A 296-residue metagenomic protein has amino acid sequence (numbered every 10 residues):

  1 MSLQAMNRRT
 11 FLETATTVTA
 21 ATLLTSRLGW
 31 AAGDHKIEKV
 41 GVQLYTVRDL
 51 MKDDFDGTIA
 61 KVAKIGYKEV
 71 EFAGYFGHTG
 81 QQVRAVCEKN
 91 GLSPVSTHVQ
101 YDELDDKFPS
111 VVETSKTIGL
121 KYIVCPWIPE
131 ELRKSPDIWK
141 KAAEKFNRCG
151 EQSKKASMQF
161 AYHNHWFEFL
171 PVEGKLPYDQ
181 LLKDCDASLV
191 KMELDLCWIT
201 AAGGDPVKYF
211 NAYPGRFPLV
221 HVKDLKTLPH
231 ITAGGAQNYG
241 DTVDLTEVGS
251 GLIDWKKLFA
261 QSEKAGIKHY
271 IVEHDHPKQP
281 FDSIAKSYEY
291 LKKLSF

Functional and structural regions predicted by a protein language model:
S2-T19: N-terminal secretory signal peptides and thylakoid transit peptides that target proteins across membranes
T16, A21-R27, K68-E69, F76 (+3 more regions): Active-site acidic/histidine proton-transfer and metal-coordination neighborhood in alpha/beta enzyme cores
S26-D53, K61: C-terminal segment of N-terminal export signals and the immediately downstream linker at the start of the mature
H35, A60-K64, H78-P94, P109-L120 (+4 more regions): Acidic (Asp/Glu)-rich catalytic clusters
V42, V62, V70, C87 (+7 more regions): Conserved, mostly hydrophobic/aromatic
V42-T46, F72-G74, S96-Y101, C125-W127 (+4 more regions): A cross-domain feature marking catalytic cores of carbohydrate-active enzymes and several ubiquitous metabolic/repair
R48-D53, E71-Q81, Q100-K107, E130-K134 (+5 more regions): Acidic-and-aromatic substrate-binding clefts and catalytic sites of carbohydrate-active enzymes
K155-L252: Acidic/histidine-rich catalytic cores of soluble enzymes
